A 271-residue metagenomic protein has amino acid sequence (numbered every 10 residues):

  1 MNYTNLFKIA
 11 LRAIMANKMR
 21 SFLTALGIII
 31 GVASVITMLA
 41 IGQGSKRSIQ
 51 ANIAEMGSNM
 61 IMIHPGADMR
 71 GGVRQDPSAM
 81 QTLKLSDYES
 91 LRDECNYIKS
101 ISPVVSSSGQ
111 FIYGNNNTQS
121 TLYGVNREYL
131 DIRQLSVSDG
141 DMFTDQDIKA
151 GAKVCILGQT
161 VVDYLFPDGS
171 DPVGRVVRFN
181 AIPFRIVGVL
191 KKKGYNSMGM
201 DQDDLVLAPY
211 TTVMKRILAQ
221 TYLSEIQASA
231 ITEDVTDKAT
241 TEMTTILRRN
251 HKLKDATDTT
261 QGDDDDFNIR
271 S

Functional and structural regions predicted by a protein language model:
M1-I30: N-terminal Sec/SRP start-transfer signal
M1-N5, R248-S271: Membrane-helix entry/capping segments
L6, A10, T24, S48-I49 (+6 more regions): Hydrophobic alpha-helical segments typical of transmembrane helices and their membrane-interface/capping positions
M19-R47: Short, strongly hydrophobic transmembrane alpha-helices
Q43-T121, V125-D131, Y164, M214-K215 (+1 more regions): Hydrophobic, regular-secondary-structure patches
T82-L85, G124, C155-I156, L207 (+1 more regions): Short aromatic/basic micro-patch
E128-F143, K153-A256, T260: Mid-to-C-terminal secondary-structure elements that act as membrane-proximal/extracytoplasmic interface segments
